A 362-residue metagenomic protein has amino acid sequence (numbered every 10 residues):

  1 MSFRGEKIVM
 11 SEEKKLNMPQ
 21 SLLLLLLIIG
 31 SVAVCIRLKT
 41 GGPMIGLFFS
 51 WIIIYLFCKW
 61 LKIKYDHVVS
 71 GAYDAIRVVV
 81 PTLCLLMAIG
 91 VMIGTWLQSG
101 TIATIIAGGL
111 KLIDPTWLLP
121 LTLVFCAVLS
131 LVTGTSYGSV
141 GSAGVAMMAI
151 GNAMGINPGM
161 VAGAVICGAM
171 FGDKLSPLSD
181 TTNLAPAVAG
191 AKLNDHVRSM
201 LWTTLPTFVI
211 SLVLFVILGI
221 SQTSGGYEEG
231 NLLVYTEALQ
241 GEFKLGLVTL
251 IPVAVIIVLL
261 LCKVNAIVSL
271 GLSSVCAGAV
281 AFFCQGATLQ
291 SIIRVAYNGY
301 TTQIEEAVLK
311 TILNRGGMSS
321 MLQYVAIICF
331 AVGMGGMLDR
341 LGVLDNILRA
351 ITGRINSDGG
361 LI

Functional and structural regions predicted by a protein language model:
M1-C84, W202-I210, V216, Q222-I327: Hydrophobic transmembrane alpha-helices of multi-pass small-molecule transporters
G30, V34, I76-V80, G100 (+10 more regions): Structural signal for hydrophobic packing residues in well-ordered secondary-structure cores of soluble enzyme domains
P43-S50, A107-L118, I166-L175, E237-V248: Structural signature of hydrophobic alpha-helical transmembrane segments
K62-N152, I304-I362: Membrane-embedded alpha-helical segments and adjacent helix-loop junctions characteristic of multi-pass solute
T104, G108, M170, K174-P177 (+4 more regions): Membrane-spanning helices that line or support transport/gating and their immediate boundary helices in channels
D114-R198, W202, P206, G359-I362: Hydrophobic transmembrane alpha-helices that form the pore/transport pathway of multi-pass ion and small-solute
P186, L232-Y235, R354-S357: Juxtamembrane inter-helical linkers in multi-pass membrane proteins
